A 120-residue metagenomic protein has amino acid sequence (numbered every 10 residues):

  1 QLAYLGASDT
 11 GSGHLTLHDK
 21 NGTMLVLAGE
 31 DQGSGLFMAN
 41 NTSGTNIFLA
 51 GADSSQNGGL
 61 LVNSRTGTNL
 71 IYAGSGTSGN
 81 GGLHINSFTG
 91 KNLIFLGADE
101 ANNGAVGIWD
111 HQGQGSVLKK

Functional and structural regions predicted by a protein language model:
Q1-K120: Parallel beta-helix/beta-solenoid repeats that form elongated, surface-exposed shafts/blades used for receptor binding
